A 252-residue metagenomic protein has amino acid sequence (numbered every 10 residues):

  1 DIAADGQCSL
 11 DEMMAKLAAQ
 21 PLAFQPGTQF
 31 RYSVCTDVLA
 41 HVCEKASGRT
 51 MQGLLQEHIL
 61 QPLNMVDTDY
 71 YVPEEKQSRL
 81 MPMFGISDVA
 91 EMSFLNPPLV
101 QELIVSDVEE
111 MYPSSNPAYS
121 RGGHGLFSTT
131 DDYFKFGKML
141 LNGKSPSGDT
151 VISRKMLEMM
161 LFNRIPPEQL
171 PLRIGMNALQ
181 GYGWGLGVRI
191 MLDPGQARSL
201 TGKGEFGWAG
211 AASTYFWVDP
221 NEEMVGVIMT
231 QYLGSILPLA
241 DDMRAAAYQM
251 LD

Functional and structural regions predicted by a protein language model:
D1-L200: Short, surface-exposed loop or secondary-structure junction motifs that flank catalytic or metal-binding residues
L126, V188, F206, G226-I228: Well-ordered beta-strand positions enriched in small/hydrophobic/aromatic, beta-favoring residues
L186, G204, T214-F216: Residue-level detector of beta-strand structural context in well-folded domains
L200-F206: Short, hydrophobic/aromatic-rich segments at coil-to-beta transitions
G210-A212: Short, small/polar residue-rich loop motifs at catalytic or cofactor-binding pockets
F216-W217, E222-Y232: Short, well-ordered beta-strand elements
T230-D252: Generic C-terminus detector
